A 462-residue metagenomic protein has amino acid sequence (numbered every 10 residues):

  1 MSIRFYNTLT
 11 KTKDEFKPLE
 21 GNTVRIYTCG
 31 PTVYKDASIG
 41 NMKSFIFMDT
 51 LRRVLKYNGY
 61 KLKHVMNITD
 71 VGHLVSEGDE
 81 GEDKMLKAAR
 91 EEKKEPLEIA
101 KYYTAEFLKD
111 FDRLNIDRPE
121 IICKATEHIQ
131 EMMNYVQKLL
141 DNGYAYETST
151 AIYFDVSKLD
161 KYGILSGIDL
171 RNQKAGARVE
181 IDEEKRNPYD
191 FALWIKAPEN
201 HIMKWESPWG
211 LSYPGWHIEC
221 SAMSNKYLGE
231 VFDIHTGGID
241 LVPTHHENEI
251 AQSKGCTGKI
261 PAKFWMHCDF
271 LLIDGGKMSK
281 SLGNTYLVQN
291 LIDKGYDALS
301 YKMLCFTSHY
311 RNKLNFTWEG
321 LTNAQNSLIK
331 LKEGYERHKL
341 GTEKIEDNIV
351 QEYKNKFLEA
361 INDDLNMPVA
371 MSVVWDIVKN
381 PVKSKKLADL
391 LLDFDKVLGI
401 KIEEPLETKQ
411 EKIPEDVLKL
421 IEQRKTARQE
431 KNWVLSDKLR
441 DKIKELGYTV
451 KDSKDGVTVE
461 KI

Functional and structural regions predicted by a protein language model:
M1-Y34, D49, L108-K109, I129-R337: Alpha-helical recognition segments enriched in aromatics with Gly/Pro capping that present substrate-recognition
T10, L19-N115, D452-V459: N-terminal, positively charged nucleic-acid-binding surface of large information/translation enzymes
K56, L140, K444: Anion (oxyanion) recognition and catalysis
K61-K63, G143-S149, P381, T449-K451: Short, well-structured beta-strand/strand-turn elements
V65-V71, A100-F107, D117-M132, T150-L159: Short, glycine/charge-rich beta-strand/loop segments that flank catalytic centers and engage negatively charged groups
A89-E95, E120-T126, G238: The substrate-binding groove and active-site-proximal loops of carbohydrate-active enzymes, especially glycoside
K277-K280, N284-I462: Structural preference for alpha-helix termini/caps and helix-kink/transition segments
